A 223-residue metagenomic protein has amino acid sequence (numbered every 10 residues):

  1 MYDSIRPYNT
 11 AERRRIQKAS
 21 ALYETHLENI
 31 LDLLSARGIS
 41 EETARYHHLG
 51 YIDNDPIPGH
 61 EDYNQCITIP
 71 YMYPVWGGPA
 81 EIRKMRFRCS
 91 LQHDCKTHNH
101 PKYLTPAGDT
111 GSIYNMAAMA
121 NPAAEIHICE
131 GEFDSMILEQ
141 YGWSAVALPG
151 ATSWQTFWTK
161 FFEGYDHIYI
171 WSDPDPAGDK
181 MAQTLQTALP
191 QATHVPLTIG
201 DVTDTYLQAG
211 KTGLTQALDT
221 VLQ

Functional and structural regions predicted by a protein language model:
M1-T68, M72-P74, A117-A123, A188 (+1 more regions): TOPRIM metal-binding catalytic domain and adjacent DNA-binding surface shared by DnaG-type primases
I39, W143, P190, D201: Short phosphate-binding/catalytic loops that engage adenosine nucleotides
D53-D166, M181-A182: Phosphate-handling DNA/RNA-contact segment within nucleic-acid enzymes
P149-W154, D173-P176, L197-G200: Short, acidic/turn-prone active-site loops that include or flank metal/cofactor- and phosphate-binding residues
Y165-D179: A structural-propensity feature for long, helix-poor, extended segments
K180-P190: Short, aromatic/basic amphipathic alpha-helical patches
P196-L197, L207-Q223: Metal-dependent DNA phosphodiester-chemistry modules and their immediately adjacent helices/loops in DNA-processing
